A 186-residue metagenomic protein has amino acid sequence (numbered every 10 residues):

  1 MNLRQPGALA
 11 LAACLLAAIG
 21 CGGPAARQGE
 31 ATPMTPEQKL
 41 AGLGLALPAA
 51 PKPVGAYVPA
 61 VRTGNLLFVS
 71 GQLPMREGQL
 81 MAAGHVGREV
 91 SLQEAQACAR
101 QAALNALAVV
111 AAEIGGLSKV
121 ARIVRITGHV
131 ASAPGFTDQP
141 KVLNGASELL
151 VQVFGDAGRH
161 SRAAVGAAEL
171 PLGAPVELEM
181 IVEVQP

Functional and structural regions predicted by a protein language model:
M1-A10: Bacterial N-terminal signal peptides that target proteins for export
A10-A18: Bacterial N-terminal signal peptides
G22-P186: Short, polar/acidic, helix-capping and beta-turn segments at strand->helix junctions that line the mouths
